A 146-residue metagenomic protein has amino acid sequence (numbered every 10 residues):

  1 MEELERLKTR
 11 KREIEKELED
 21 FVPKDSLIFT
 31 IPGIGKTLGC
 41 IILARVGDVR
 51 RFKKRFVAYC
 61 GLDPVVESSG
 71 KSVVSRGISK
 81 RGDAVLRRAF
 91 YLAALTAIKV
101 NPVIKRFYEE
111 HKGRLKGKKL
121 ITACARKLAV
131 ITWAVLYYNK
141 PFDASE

Functional and structural regions predicted by a protein language model:
M1-E146: A detector of single, family-specific signature residues that are central to catalytic or substrate-handling motifs
